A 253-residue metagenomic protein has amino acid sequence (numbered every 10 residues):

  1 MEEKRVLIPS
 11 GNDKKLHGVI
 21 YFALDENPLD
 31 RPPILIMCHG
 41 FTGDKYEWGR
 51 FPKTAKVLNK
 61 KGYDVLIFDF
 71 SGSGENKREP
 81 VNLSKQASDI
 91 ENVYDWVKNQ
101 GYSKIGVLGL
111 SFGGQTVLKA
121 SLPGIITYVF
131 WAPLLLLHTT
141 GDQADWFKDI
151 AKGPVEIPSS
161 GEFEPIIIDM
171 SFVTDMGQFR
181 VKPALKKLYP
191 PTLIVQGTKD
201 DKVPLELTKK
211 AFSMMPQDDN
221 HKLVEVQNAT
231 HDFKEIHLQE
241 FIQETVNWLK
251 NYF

Functional and structural regions predicted by a protein language model:
M1-P28: N-terminal cap/lid segment of alpha/beta-hydrolase-fold proteins
R5, D13-L16, Q115, G124-E225 (+1 more regions): The alpha/beta-hydrolase serine catalytic core
P32, H39-D44: Active-site glycine-rich loops that stabilize anionic/oxyanionic intermediates across multiple enzyme folds
M37-G40, I67: Structural cue for short, hydrophobic secondary-structure segments
T42-A55, E206: The serine-hydrolase catalytic nucleophile loop
E47, S71-Y102: Catalytic nucleophile-loop/oxyanion-hole region of alpha/beta-hydrolase and closely related hydrolase-like folds
A55-E75: Conserved alpha/beta-hydrolase
Q100-S111: Alpha/beta-hydrolase fold nucleophile elbow
